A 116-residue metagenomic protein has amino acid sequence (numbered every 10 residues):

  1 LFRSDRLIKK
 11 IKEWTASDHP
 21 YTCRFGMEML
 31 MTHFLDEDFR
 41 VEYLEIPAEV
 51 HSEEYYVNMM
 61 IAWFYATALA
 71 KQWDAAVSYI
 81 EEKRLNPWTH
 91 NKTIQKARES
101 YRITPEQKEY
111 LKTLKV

Functional and structural regions predicted by a protein language model:
F2-V116: Alpha-helical scaffold domains
